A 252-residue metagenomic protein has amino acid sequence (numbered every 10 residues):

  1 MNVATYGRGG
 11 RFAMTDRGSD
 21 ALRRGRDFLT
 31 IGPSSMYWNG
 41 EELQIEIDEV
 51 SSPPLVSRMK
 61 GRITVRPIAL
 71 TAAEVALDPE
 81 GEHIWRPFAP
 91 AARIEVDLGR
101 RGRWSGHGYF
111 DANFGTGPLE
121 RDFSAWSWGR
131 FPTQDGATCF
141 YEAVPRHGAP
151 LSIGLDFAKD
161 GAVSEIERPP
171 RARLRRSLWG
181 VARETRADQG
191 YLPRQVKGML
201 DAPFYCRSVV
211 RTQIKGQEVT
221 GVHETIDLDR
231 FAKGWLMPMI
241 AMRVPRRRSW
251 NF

Functional and structural regions predicted by a protein language model:
M1-F252: Structured soluble/peripheral alpha/beta segments that form catalytic or ligand/cofactor-binding pockets
